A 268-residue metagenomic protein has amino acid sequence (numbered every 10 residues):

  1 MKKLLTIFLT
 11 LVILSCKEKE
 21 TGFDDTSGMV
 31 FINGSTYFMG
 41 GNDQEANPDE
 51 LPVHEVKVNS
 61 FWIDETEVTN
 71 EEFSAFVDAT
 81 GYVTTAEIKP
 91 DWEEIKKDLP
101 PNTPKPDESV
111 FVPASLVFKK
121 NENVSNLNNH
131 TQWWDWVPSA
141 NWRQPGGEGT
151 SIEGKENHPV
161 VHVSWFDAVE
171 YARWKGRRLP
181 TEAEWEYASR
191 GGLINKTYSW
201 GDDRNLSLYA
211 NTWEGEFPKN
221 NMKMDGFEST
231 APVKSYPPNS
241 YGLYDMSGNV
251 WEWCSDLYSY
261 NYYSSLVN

Functional and structural regions predicted by a protein language model:
K2-I7: Sec-dependent signal peptide recognition, specifically the positively charged N-region followed immediately by
L14-S15: C-terminal motif of bacterial Sec signal peptides marking the signal peptidase cleavage site
E20-F23, F31-I32, T36-F38, N42-D43 (+2 more regions): Functional-site microenvironments in short loops/helix caps that host divalent-cation chemistry
N42-N59, E148-S151: Short, conserved catalytic-motif segment at the N-terminal edge
Q44-V53, A75-T80, K89-P90, S265-N268: Short Gly/aromatic-enriched secondary-structure transition segments
H54-F61, E156, S229: Short amphipathic alpha-helical segments
F61, F76-T85, K175: Short capping motifs at secondary-structure boundaries
E65, N70-V77, S164-E170, E186: Short, solvent-exposed alpha-helical surface patches in non-cytosolic proteins
